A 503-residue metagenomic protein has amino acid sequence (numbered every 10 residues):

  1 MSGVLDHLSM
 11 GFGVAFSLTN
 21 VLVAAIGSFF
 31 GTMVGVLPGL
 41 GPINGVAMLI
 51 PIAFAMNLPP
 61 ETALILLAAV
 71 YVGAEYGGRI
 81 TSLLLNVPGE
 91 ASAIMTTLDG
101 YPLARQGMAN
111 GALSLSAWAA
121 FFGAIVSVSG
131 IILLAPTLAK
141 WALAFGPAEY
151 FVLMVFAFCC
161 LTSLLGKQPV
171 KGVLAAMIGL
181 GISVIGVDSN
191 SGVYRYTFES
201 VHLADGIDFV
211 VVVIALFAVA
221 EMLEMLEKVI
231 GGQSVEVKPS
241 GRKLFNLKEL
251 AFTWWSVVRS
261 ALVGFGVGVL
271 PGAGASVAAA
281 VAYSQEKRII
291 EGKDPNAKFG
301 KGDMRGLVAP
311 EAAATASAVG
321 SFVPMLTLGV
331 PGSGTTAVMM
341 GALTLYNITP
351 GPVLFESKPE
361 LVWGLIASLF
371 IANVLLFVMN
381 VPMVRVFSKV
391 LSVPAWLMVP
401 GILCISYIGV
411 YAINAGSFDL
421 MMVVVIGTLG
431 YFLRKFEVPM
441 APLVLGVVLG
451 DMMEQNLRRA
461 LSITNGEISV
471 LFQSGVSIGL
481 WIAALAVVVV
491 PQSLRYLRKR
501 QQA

Functional and structural regions predicted by a protein language model:
M1-E61, P136, K140-L143, Y194-D303 (+4 more regions): Helix-loop-helix hairpins and the membrane-proximal interhelical loops of multi-pass alpha-helical transport proteins
S28-P42, G73-N86, L161-G166, L262-P271 (+3 more regions): Transmembrane alpha-helix interface/packing and boundary motifs in multi-pass membrane proteins, characterized by
V34-N44, L83-I94, V126-G130, V267-V277 (+4 more regions): Short helix-coil transition sites and intra-membrane helix breaks within transmembrane domains of multi-pass
P42-I52, L67, S82-P102, L133 (+7 more regions): Re-entrant/interfacial helical elements at transmembrane boundaries that shape and gate the permeation pathway
P60-I65, P102-A119, G292-V308, G334-A337 (+1 more regions): Membrane-interface alpha-helices at helix entry/exit sites of multi-pass transporters
V72-G77, W118-G130, L138, I182 (+3 more regions): Membrane-embedded alpha-helical segments of transport systems, primarily multispan ion/solute transporters
S114-I230, L345-K499: Membrane-embedded alpha-helical modules
G300, K499-A503: Short, charged juxtamembrane terminal tails flanking transmembrane helices
